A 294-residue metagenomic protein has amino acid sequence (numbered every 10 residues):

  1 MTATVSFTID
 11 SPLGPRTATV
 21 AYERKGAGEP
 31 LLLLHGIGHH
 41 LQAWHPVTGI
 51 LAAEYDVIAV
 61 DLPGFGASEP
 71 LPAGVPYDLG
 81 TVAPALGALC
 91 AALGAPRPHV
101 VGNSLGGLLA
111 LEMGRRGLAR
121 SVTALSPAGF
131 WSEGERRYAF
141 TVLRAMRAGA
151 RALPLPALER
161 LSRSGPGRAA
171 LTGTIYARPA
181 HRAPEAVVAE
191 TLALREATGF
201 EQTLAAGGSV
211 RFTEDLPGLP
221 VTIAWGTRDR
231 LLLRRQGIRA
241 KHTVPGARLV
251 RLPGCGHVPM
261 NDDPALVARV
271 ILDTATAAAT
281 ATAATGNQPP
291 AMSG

Functional and structural regions predicted by a protein language model:
M1-L31, A52-D56, L93-P96, P245 (+1 more regions): Alpha/beta-hydrolase fold catalytic core
A18-E69: Conserved HGGG/HGGXW glycine-rich cap/lid loop of the alpha/beta-hydrolase fold
G80-P98: Conserved acidic catalytic loop of the alpha/beta-hydrolase fold
G102, G106, A110: Gly/Ala-rich beta-loop-alpha elbow adjacent to hydrolase catalytic centers
A119-P154: Flexible "cap/lid" loop of the alpha/beta hydrolase fold
A157-D215: Conserved alpha/beta-hydrolase catalytic His-Asp/Glu region
E196-H242: Conserved serine/cysteine hydrolase catalytic core
C255-A268: Catalytic histidine-centered segment of alpha/beta-hydrolase-like enzymes
